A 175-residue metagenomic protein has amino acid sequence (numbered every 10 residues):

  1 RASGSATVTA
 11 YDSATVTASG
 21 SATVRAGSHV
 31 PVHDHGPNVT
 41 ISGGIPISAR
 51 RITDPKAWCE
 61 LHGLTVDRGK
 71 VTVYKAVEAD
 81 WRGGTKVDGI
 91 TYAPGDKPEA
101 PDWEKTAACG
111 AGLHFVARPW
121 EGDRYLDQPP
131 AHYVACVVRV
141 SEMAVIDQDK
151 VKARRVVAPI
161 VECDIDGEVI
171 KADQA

Functional and structural regions predicted by a protein language model:
R1-A175: Short, glycine-biased loop/turn motifs at secondary-structure junctions and in low-complexity Ser/Thr/Pro-rich termini
